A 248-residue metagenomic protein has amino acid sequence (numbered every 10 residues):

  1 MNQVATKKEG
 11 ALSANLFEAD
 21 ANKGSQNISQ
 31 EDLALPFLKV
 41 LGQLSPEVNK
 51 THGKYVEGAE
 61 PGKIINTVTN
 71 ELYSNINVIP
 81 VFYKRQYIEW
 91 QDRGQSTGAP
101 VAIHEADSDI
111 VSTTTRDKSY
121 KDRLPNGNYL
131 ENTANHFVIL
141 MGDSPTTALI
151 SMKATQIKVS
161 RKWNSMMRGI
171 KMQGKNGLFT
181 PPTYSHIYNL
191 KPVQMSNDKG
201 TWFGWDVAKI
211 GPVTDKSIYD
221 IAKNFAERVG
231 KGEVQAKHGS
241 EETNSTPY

Functional and structural regions predicted by a protein language model:
M1-T146, N197-D198, W202-G204, I210-T214 (+1 more regions): OB-fold ssDNA-binding interfaces and closely related basic DNA-contact patches used across DNA replication/repair
S29, G94, K162, G200-W202 (+3 more regions): Generic alpha-helix signal with a bias toward terminal, lower-confidence helices and secondary-structure junctions
L44-E47, Q173, R228, G232: Surface-exposed polar/charged interaction patches
N132-I210: Extended serine/threonine-enriched, polar tracts that run as long, contiguous segments within proteins
A208-T246: Short peripheral tails and domain-boundary helices/loops at the edges of structured domains
